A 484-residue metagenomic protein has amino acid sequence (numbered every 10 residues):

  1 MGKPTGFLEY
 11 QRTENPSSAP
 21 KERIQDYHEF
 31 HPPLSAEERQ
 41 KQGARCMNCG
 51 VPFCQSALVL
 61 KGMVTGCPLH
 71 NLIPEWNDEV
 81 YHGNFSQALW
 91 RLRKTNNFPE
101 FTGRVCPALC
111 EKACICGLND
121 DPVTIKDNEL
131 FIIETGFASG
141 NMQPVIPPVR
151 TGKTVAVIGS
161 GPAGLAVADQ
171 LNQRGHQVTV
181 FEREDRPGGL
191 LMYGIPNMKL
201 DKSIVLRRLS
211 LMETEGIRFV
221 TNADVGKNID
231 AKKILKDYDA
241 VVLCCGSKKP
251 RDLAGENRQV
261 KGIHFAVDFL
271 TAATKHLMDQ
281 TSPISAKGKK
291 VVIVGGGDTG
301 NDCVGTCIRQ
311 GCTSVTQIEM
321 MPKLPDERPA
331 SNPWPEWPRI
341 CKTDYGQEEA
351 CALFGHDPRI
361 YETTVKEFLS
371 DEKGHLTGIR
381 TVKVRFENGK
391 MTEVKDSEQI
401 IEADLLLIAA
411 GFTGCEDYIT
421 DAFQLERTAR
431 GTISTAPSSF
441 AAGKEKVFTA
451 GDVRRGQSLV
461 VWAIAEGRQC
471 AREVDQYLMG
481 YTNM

Functional and structural regions predicted by a protein language model:
T5-P32, K41-A44, A57, P68-V80 (+9 more regions): Beta1-alpha1 glycine-rich phosphate/pyrophosphate-binding loop at the start of Rossmann-like nucleotide-binding domains
T13, S18, R23-L34, Q42 (+2 more regions): C-terminal catalytic lobe of FAD-dependent flavoproteins
Q25-E38, V64-T65, L69-R104, A108 (+2 more regions): Ferredoxin-type iron-sulfur electron-transfer modules in oxidoreductases and energy-metabolism complexes
F131-V149, R207-K227, P250-Q310, R427-S439 (+1 more regions): Glycine-rich dinucleotide-binding loop and its adjacent helix/turn
V149, T154-I158, L206-E256, K366-T381 (+3 more regions): Feature captures the FAD/FMN-dependent oxidoreductase FAD-binding
G159-P162, G295-G297, D452: Glycine-rich Rossmann-fold phosphate-binding loop(s) that bind the pyrophosphate of adenine dinucleotide cofactors
K261-G288, E387-Q457: FAD-site-proximal beta/loop scaffold in flavoenzymes
G300-C303, Q310, V453-Y481: A conserved FAD-binding loop/helix module that cradles the flavin
